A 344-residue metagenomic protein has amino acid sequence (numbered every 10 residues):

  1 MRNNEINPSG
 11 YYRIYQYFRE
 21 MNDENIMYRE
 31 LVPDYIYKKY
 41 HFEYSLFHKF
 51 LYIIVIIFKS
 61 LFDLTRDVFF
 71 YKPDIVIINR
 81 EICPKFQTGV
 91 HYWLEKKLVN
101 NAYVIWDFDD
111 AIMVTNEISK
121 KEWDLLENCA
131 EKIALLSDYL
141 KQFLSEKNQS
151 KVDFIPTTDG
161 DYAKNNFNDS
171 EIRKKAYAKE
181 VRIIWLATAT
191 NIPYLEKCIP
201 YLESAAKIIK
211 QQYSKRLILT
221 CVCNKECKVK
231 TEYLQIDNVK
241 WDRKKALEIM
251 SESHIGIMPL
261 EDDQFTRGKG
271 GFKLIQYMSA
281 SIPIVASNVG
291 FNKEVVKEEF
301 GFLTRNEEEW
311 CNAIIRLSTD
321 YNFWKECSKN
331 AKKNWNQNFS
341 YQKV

Functional and structural regions predicted by a protein language model:
M1-P84: N-terminal pre-catalytic "stem/leader" segment of glycosyltransferase-like enzymes
E5-Y17, D161-A163, E171, K175-S251: Conserved catalytic-core segment of nucleotide-activated headgroup transferases in glycan assembly
Y12, Y17, Y321-V344: A charged, aromatic-enriched C-terminal amphipathic alpha-helix characteristic of glycosyltransferases across folds
L61-P73, V90-A102, W106, D110-I133: Membrane-proximal helix-turn-helix segments that form the acceptor-binding/catalytic region of lipid-linked
V76, I133, I255-G256, P283-I284: Hydrophobic acceptor-binding patch used for acceptor engagement in glycosyltransferases
I105, A111-M113, N128-N168: Donor nucleotide-sugar binding/catalytic pocket of nucleotide-sugar-dependent glycosyltransferases
T190-P193, D237-I249, G256-S279, A286-E294: Nucleotide-sugar-dependent
E298-E308, R316-Y321: Conserved acidic donor-binding segment of nucleotide-sugar-dependent glycosyltransferases
